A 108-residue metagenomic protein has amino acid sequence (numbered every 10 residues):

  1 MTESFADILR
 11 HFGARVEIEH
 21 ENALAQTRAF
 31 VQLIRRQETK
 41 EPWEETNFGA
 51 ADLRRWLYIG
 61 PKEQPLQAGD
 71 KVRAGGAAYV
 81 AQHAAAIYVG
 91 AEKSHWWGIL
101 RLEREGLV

Functional and structural regions predicted by a protein language model:
M1-Q26: Active-site-proximal polar cores
H20-V108: Short, conserved turn/kink motifs that form compact alpha/beta structural patches or helix kinks used as
